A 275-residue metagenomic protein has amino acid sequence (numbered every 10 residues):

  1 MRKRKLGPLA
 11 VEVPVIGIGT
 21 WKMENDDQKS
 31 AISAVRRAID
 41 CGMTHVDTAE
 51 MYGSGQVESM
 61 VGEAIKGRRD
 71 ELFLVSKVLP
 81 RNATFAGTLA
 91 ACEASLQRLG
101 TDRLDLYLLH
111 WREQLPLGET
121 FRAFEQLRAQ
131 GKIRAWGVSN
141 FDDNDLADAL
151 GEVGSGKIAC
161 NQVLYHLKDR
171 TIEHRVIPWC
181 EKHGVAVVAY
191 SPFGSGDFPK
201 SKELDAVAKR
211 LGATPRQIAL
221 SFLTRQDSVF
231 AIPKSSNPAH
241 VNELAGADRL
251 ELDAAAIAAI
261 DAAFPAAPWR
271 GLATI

Functional and structural regions predicted by a protein language model:
M1-L72, T274-I275: N-terminal binding-site loop/beta-alpha segment at the start of enzyme catalytic domains that lines or forms
K3, R112-I275: Beta/alpha (TIM)-barrel catalytic core signal, keyed to glycine-rich beta->alpha loops juxtaposed to Asp/Glu that bind
G7-A10, I39-D40, G62-D70, E93-T101 (+3 more regions): Acidic (Asp/Glu)-rich catalytic clusters
V11-I16, G42-H45, R69-L72, T101-D105 (+4 more regions): Short, well-ordered coil/turn segments that N-cap beta-strands
G19-K29, S76-A86, H110, L115: Active-site mouth loops of central-metabolism enzymes
D26-A38, T84-L99, E119, N144-D148 (+1 more regions): Short, acidic/polar
E71-A83, L106-H110, N140, V163-Y165: A short, structured active-site edge motif that brings together acidic residues
L96-L115: Active-site groove signature of glycoside hydrolases
